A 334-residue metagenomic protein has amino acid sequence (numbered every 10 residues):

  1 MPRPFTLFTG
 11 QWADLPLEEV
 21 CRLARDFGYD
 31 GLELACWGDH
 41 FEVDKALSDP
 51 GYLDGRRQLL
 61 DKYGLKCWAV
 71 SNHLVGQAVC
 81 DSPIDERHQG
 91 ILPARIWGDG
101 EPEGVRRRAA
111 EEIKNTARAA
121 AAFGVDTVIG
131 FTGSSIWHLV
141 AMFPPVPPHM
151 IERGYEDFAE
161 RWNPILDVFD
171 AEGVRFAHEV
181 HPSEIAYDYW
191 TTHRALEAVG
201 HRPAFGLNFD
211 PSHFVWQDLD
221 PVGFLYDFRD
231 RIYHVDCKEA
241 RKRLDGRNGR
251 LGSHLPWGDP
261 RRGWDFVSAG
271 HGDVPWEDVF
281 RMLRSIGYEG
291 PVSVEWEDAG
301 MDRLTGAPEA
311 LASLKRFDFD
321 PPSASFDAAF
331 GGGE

Functional and structural regions predicted by a protein language model:
M1-L15: Boundary/entry segment of secreted carbohydrate-active catalytic domains
P4-F5, G31, V70, V146 (+2 more regions): Acidic/histidine-rich catalytic cores of soluble enzymes
L7, A24, L32, L60 (+10 more regions): Conserved, mostly hydrophobic/aromatic
F8-W12, A35-D39, N72-V75, G133-S135 (+4 more regions): Active-site beta-loop-alpha junctions enriched in small/polar residues
D14, E19, L23, K62 (+1 more regions): Active-site acidic/histidine proton-transfer and metal-coordination neighborhood in alpha/beta enzyme cores
Y29, L65, V125, I232 (+1 more regions): A structural motif
A35-R57, T132-L139: Glycine-rich, proline-tolerant flexible connector loops at the mouths of alpha/beta enzymes
R303-S323, F330: C-terminal helical cap(s) of enzyme catalytic domains, especially alpha/beta-barrels
